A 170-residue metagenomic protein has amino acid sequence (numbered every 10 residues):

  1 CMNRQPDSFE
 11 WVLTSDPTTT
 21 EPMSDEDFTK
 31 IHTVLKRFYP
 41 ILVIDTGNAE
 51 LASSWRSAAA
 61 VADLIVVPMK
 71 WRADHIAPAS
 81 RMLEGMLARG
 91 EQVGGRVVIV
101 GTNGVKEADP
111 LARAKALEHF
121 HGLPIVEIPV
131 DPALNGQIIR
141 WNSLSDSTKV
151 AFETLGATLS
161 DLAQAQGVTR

Functional and structural regions predicted by a protein language model:
C1, I41, D45-T46: Walker A/P-loop NTP-binding active-site region of P-loop NTPases, recognizing the glycine-rich GxxxxGKT/S
C1-R37, L134-N142: P-loop/Walker-type NTP enzyme "switch/lid" segment
W11, I41, L64, P124-V126: Well-ordered beta-strand positions
L13-D16, V43-D45, V66-W71, V98-N103: Conserved beta-strand segments of the P-loop GTPase G domain that flank and frequently precede/overlap
R37-Y39, A52-A73: Inter-motif core of Ras-like GTPase G domains
A79-V93: Conserved C-terminal guanine-recognition region of P-loop GTPase G domains, centered on the G4
N103-D146: Beta-strand-loop-alpha "switch" segments that mediate conformational coupling across diverse proteins
G136-R170: NTP-binding/hydrolysis catalytic cores, primarily Walker-type P-loop NTPases
